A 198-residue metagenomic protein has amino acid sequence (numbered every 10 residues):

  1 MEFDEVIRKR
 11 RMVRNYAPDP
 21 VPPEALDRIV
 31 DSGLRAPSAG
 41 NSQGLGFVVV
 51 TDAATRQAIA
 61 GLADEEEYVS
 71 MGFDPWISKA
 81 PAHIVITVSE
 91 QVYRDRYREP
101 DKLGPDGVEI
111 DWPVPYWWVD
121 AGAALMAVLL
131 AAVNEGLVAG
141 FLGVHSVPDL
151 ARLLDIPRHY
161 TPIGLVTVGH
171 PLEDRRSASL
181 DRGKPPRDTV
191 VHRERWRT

Functional and structural regions predicted by a protein language model:
M1-P20, A25, S32: N-terminal targeting/leader regions
F3-V13, V88, K102, G164-T198: C-terminal helix-cap and adjacent tail motif
I29, G33-L34, I84, G104-L153: Small-aliphatic-rich amphipathic alpha-helix that forms the alpha element of a beta-alpha
P37-N41: Glycine-rich phosphate/pyrophosphate-binding beta-alpha loops
S42-A121: Glycine/small-residue-rich phosphate/adenosyl-binding loop
G46, H145, G164: Residue-level "edge-of-site" marker
E66, K102-L103, P157-Y160, G183: Short, hinge-like loop/turn segments at secondary-structure boundaries
S70, D74-A80, D155-A178: A glycine-rich helix N-cap at a beta->alpha junction
